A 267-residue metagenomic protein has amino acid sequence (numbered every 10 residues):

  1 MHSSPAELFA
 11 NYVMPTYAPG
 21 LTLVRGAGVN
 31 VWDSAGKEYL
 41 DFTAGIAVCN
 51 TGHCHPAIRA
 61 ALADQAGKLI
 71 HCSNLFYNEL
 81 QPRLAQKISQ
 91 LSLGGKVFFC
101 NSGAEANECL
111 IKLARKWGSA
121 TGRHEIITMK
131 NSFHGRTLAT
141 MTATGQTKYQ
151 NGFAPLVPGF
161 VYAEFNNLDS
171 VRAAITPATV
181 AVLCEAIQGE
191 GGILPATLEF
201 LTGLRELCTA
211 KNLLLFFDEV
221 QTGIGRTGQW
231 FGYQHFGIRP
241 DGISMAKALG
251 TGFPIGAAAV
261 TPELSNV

Functional and structural regions predicted by a protein language model:
M1-V267: Conserved N-terminal phosphate-binding loop of PLP-dependent enzymes in the Aspartate aminotransferase
